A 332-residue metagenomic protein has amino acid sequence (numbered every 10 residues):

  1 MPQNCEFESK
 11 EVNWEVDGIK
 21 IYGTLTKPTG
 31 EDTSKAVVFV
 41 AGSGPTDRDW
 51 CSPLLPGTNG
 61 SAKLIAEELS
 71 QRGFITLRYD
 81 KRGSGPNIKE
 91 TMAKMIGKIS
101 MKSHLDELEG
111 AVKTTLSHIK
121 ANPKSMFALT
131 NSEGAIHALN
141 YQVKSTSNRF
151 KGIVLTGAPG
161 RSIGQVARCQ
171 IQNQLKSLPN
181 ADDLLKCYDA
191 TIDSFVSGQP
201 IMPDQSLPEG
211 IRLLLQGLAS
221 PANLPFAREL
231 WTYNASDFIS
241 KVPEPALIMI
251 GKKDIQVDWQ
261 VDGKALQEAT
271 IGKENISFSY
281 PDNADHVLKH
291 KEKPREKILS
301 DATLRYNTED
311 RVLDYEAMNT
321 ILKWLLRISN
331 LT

Functional and structural regions predicted by a protein language model:
P2-D32: N-terminal cap/lid segment of alpha/beta-hydrolase-fold proteins
G30-T33, V37-E68: Short, surface-exposed "cap/lid" segments of acyl-processing enzymes
G60-I88: Conserved alpha/beta-hydrolase
I96-H118: Alpha/beta-hydrolase active-site loop
V154-F238: Accessory cap/linker subdomain of secreted extracellular hydrolases
V242, I248-I250: Short beta-strand/loop motif that positions the catalytic acidic residue of the alpha/beta-hydrolase fold
E244, D258-A269: Short alpha-helix in the alpha/beta-hydrolase fold that links the catalytic acid
V287-L288, P294-T332: Catalytic active-site module of serine/aspartate enzymes centered on a nucleophile-bearing elbow/loop
